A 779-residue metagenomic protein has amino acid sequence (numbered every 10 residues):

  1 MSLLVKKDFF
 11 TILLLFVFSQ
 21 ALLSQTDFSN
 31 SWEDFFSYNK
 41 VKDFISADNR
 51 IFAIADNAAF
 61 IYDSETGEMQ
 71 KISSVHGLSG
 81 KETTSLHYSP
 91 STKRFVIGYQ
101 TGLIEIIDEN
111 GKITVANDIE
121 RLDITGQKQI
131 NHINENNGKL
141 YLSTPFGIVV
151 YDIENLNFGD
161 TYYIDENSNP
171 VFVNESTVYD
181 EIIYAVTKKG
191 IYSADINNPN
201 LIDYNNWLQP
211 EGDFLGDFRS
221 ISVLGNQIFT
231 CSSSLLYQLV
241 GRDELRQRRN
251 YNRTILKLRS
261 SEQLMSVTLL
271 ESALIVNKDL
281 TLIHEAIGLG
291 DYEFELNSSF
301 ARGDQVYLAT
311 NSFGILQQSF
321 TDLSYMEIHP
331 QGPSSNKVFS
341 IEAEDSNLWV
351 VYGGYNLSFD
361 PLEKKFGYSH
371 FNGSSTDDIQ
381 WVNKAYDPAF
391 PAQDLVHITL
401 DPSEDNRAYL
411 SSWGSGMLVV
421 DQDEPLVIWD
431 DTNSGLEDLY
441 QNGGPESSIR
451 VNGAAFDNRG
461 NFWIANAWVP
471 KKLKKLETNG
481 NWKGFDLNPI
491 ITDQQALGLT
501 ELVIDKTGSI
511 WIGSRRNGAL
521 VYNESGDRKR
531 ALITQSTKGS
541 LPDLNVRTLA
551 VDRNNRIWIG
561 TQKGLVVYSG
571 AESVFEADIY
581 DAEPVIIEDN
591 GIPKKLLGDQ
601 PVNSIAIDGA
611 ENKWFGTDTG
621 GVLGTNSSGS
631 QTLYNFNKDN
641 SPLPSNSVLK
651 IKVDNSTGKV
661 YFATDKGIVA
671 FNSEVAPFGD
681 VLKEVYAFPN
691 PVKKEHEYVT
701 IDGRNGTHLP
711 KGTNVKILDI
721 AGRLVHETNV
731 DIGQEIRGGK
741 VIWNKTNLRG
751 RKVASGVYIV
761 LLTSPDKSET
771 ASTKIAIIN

Functional and structural regions predicted by a protein language model:
T26-A47, S73-P90, A116-N136, D160-Y179 (+12 more regions): Short coil-to-beta transitions that initiate beta-strands within beta-rich domains
R50-A53, R94-V96, K139-L142, I182-A185 (+10 more regions): Conserved beta-propeller blade signature
S74, D731-K767: Short, surface-exposed loop/turn motifs with a glycine/proline- and acidic-biased composition
G111-K112, E154-L156, I196-L201, G373-D377 (+6 more regions): Short loop/turn segments immediately following beta-strands, especially the blade-tip and inter-blade linker loops
V351-F366, S415, K471, G564-V567 (+1 more regions): Short, conserved, GDST-rich strand-edge loop motifs in beta-rich repeat architectures
E363-G373, K475-E477: Beta-propeller blade signature
D680-K716, T728, K740-W743: Glycine-centered coil/turn sites that cap beta-strands in beta-rich domains
N714-V725, Y758: Short, glycine-anchored, charge-dense loop/turn motifs used at functional sites
